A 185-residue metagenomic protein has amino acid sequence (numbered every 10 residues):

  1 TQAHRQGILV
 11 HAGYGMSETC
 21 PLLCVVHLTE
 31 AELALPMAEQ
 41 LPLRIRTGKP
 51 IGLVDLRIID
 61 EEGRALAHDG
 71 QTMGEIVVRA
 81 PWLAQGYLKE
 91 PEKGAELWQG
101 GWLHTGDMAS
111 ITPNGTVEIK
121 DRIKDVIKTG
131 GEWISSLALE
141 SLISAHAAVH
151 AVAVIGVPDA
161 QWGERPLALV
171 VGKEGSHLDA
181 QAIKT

Functional and structural regions predicted by a protein language model:
T1-P42, D55, E62-H68: Gly/Ser/Thr-rich phosphate-binding loop
H11-E18, G48-P50, I155-V157: Beta-strand->loop->alpha-helix junctions that form or flank phosphate-binding loops in nucleotide-handling enzymes
C24, G48, A67-G70, Q85-K89: Active-site glycine/GP-rich loop and adjacent strand/helix microenvironment that borders small-molecule binding pockets
L41-P50, A67, L97-G101: Short Gly/Pro-enriched turn/cap motifs at secondary-structure boundaries
L53-V77, E96, P113-N114, S176-A180: Conserved beta-loop-beta connector loops within the AMP-binding
D60-E62, E90, G94, D159: Acidic/polar helix N-cap motif
A80, Q85-G86, M108-T185: AMP-binding/adenylate-forming catalytic core of the ANL superfamily
